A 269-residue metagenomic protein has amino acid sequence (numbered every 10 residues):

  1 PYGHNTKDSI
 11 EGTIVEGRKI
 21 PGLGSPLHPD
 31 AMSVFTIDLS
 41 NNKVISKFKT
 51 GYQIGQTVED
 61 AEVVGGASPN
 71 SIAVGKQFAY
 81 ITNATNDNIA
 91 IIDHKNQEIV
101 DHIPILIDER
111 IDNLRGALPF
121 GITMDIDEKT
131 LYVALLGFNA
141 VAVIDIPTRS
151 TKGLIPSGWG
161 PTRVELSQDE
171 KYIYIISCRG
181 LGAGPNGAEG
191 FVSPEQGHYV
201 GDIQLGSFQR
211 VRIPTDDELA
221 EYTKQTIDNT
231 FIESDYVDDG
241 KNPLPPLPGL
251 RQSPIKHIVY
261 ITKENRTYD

Functional and structural regions predicted by a protein language model:
P1-A31, I176-I203: Short, conserved, GDST-rich strand-edge loop motifs in beta-rich repeat architectures
D30, S68, T85, L118 (+4 more regions): Beta-rich catalytic cores
S33-F35, N88-A90, A140-A142, S207-Q209: A short loop-to-beta-strand structural motif that recurs across blades of beta-propeller domains
L39-N42, D93-Q97, D145-R149, P214: Short loop/turn segments that connect beta-strands within beta-propeller blades
N42-G65, V100-A117, D216-L244: Surface-exposed loop and turn segments in beta-propeller and other repeat-based domains that flank or scaffold
V74-Q77, I126-E128, Q168-E170: Residue-level detector of Asp-centered blade-edge/turn motifs that repeat once per structural unit in beta-propeller
I81, V133, I175-I176: Residue position within the beta-strands of beta-propeller blades
